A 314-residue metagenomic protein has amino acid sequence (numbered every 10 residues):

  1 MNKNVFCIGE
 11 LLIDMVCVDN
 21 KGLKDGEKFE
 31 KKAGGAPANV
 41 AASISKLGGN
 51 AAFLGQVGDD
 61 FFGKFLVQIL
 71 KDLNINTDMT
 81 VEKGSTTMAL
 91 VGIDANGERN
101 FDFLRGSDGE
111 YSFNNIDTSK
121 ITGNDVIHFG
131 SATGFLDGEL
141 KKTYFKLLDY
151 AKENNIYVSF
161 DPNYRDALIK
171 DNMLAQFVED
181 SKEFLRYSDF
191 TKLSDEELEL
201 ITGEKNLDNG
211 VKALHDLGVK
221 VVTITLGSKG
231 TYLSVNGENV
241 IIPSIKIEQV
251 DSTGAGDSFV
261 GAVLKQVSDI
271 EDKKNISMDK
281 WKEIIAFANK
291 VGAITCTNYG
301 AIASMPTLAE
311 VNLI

Functional and structural regions predicted by a protein language model:
M1-I75: Glycine-rich phosphate/adenosyl-contacting loop at the front of the ribokinase-like
M1-N4, D149, E153, L207-I314: Conserved phosphate-binding/catalytic region of the ribokinase-like
N50-A51, T77, I156-V158, V222 (+1 more regions): Hydrophobic anchor at the start of a short beta-strand that flanks the dinucleotide cofactor-binding loop
N50-S131, L313-I314: Conserved N-terminal subdomain of the carbohydrate kinase-like
S119-K120, E183-F184, H215: Structural alpha-helical scaffold elements that stabilize or flank donor/cofactor-binding regions in carbohydrate
G123-N124, S188, V219: Short, well-ordered alpha-helix to beta-strand connector turns
A132-K212: Conserved beta-alpha-beta core of the PfkB/ribokinase-like small-molecule kinase fold
